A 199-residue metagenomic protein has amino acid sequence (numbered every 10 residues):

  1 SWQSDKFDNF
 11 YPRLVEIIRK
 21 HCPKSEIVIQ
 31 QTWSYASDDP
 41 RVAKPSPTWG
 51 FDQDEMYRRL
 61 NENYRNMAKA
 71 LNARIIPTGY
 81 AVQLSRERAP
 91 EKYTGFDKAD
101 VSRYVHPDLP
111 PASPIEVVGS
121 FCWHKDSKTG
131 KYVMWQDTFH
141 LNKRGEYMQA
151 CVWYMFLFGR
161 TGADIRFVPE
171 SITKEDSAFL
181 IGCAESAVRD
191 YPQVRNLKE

Functional and structural regions predicted by a protein language model:
S1-K143, D164: Alpha-helical cap/lid subdomain in secreted, periplasmic, or secretory-pathway luminal O-acyl-processing enzymes
E62, K143-M155: A structural signal for well-ordered alpha-helical segments within the folded catalytic domains of diverse enzymes
M155-F167: Substrate-binding/catalytic groove segments of enzymes that remodel or degrade extracellular structural polymers
F167-E199: A cross-kingdom marker for long, charged
